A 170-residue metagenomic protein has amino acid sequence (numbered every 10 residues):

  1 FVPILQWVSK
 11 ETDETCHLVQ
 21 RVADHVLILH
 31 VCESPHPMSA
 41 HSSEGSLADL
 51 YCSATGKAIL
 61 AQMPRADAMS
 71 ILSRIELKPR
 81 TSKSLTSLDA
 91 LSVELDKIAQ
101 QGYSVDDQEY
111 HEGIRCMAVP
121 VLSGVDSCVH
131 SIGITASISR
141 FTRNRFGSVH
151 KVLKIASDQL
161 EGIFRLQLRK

Functional and structural regions predicted by a protein language model:
F1-R74: Amphipathic alpha-helical effector-binding/dimerization core of metabolite-sensing transcriptional regulators
V2, Q6, M69, D96 (+2 more regions): Solvent-exposed, non-membrane alpha-helical residues enriched in polar/charged side chains
H17, Q100-Y103, D158, G162-R165: Charged/polar positions within long, soluble alpha-helices
G56, L60, P64, K154-E161 (+1 more regions): Short amphipathic alpha-helical signal-transduction/dimerization elements
A66-I71, K78-T81, V105: Short, structured loop/turn "capping" segments at alpha-beta junctions
S70, E76, S157-K170: Cysteine/selenocysteine-centered motifs that mediate thiol-based redox chemistry or coordinate metal-sulfur cofactors
S84: Charged, glycine-interspersed solvent-exposed loop segments at helix/strand-loop junctions that cap or gate access
S87-S157: Extended hydrophobic
